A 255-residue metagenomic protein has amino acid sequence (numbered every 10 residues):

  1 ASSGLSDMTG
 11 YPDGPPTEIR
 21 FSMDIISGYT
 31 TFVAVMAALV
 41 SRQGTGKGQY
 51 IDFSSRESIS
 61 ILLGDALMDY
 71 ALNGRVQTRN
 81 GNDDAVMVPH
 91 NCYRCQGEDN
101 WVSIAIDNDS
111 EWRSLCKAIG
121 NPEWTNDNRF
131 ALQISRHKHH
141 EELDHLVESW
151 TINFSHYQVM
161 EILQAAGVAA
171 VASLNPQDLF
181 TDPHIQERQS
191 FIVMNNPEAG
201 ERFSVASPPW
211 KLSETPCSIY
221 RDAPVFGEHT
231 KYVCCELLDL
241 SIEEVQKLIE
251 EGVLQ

Functional and structural regions predicted by a protein language model:
A1-W101, A105-I106: Active-site-adjacent "lid/gating" segments in soluble enzymes
I26-T30, D84, V88, I106-S110 (+5 more regions): Conserved active-site and cofactor/substrate-binding residues in soluble primary-metabolism enzymes
G48-R56, I162, V245-I249: Beta-strand segments within the central parallel beta-sheet cores of soluble alpha/beta enzyme folds
P89-A166, A170: Aromatic-enriched alpha-helical interface/lid elements that frame and gate functional surfaces
N126-K138, L174-P183, E243-Q255: Short linear loop/turn motifs
A131, A199-K247: Flexible, small-/acidic-enriched active-site or ligand-binding loops
A165-Y220: A glycine-rich dinucleotide-binding beta-alpha-beta segment and adjacent secondary-structure elements that constitute
